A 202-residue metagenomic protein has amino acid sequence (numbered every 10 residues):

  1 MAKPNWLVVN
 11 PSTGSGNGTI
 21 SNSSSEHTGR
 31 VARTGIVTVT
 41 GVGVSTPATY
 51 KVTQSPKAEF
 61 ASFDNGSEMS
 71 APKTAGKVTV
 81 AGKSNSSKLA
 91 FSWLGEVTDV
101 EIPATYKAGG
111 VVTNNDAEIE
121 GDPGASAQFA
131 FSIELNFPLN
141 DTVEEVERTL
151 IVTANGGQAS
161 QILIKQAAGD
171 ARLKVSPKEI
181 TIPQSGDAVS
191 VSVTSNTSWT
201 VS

Functional and structural regions predicted by a protein language model:
M1, N5, E59-P103, S176-V201: Solvent-exposed, low-complexity, repeat-rich "mucin-like" stalks and linkers
M1-S21, S86-E134, T197-S202: Surface-exposed binding patches on compact interaction domains or structured appendages
V9, V39, Y50-V52, L150-V152 (+5 more regions): Fold-core signature of tandem repeat domains
G16, S25-A32, A125-A127, F137-V146: Surface-exposed, short loops/turns at beta-strand junctions within beta-sandwich domains
T19, P47-T49, A75-T79, A130-S132 (+2 more regions): Intrinsic-disorder/low-complexity, polar/charged segments enriched in Ser/Thr/Lys/Arg/Asp/Glu/Gln
I20, V31-G43, I133-L135, V143-G156: A short beta-strand micro-motif common to beta-rich folds, especially ectodomain repeats
V44-K57, Q158-D170: C-terminal edge beta-strand
